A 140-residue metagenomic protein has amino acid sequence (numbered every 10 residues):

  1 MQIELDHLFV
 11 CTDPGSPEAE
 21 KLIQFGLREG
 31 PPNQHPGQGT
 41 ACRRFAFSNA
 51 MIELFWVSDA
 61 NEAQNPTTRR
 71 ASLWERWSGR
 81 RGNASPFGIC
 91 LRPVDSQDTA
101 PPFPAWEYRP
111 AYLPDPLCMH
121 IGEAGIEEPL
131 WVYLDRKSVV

Functional and structural regions predicted by a protein language model:
M1-I3, F25: General secondary-structure edge motif
I3-P14, A41-S48, E62-D98: Vicinal oxygen chelate
C11-A60: Core segments of cupin and vicinal oxygen chelate
H35-P36, L54-V57, R69-A71, W77-R81 (+1 more regions): Glycine-rich loops and low-complexity Gly/Arg-rich segments that provide flexible linkers or classic glycine-based
L73-R76, A105, L130: Residues in intrinsically disordered, low-complexity segments of regulatory proteins
A84-E128: Internal, conserved structured core segments that host functional sites
L134: Aromatic/basic-lined ligand-recognition segments that form π-stacking hydrophobic pockets flanked by Lys/Arg to engage
V139: Conserved small/polar residues in nucleotide/adenosyl-binding loops
